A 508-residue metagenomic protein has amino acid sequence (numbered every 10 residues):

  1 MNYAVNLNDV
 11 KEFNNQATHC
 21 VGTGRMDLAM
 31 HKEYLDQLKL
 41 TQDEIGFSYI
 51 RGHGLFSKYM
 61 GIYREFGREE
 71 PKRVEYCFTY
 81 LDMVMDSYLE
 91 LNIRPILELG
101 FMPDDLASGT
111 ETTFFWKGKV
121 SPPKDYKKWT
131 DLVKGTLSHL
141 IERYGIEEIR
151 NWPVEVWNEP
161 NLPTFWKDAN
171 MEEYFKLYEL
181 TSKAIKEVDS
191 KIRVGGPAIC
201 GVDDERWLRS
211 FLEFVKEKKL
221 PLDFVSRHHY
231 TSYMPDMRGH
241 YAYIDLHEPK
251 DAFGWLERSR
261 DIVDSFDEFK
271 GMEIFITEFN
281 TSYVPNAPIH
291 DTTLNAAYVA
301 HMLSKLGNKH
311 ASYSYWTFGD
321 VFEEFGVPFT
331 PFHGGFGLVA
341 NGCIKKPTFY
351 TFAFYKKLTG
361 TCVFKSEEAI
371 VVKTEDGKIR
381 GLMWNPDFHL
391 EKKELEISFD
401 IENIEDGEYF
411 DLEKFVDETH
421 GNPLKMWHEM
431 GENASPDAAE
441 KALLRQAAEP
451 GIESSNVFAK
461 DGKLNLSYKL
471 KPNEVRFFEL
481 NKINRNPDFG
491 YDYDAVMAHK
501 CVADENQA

Functional and structural regions predicted by a protein language model:
M1-S48, P472, N481-A508: Mature N-terminal, pre-catalytic/accessory segment of carbohydrate-active enzymes
L28-Q42, E205-V215, A296-M302: Short, acidic/polar
Q37, S232-A287, A311-D320, C362: Glycoside hydrolase catalytic-domain groove-lining segments
I45-H247, V284: Substrate-binding cleft and catalytic face of glycoside hydrolase catalytic domains, especially the flexible beta-alpha
M83-R94, H139-E148, L180-I192, P221 (+4 more regions): A structural motif corresponding to the C-terminal end of an alpha-helix and its immediate exit/capping segment
F275-E394: Aromatic/acidic polysaccharide-binding cleft in carbohydrate-active enzymes
E368-E429, P472-P487: Carbohydrate-binding surface patches
S435-Q507: C-terminal beta-strand-rich structural cap/linker in extracellular carbohydrate-active enzymes
